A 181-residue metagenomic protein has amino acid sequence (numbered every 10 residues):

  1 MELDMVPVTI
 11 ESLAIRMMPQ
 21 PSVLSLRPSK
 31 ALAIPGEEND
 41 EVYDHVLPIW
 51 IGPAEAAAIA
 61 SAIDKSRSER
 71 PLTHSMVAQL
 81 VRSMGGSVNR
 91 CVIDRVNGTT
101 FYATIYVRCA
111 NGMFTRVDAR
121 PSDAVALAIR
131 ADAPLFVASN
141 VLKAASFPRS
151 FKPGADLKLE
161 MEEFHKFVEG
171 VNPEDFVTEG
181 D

Functional and structural regions predicted by a protein language model:
M1-D181: Divalent-cation
